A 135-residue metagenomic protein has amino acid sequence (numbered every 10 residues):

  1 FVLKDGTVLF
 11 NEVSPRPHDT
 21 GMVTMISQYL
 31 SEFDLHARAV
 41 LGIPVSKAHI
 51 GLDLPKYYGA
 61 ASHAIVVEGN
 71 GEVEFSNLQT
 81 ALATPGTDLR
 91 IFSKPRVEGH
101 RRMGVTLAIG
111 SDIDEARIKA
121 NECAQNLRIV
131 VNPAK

Functional and structural regions predicted by a protein language model:
F1-K4, F92: Short beta-strand micro-motifs enriched in acidic
L3-G6, G110-D112: Short acidic-glycine loop/turn motifs at beta-strand connectors
K4-D5, S14-N70: Active-site "cap" helix and flanking loop/linker of ATP-utilizing ligase/carboxylase catalytic domains
P55-K56, H63-V97: Glycine-rich active-site loop/lid that clamps phosphate-bearing ligands
I91-K135: Generic C-terminus detector
